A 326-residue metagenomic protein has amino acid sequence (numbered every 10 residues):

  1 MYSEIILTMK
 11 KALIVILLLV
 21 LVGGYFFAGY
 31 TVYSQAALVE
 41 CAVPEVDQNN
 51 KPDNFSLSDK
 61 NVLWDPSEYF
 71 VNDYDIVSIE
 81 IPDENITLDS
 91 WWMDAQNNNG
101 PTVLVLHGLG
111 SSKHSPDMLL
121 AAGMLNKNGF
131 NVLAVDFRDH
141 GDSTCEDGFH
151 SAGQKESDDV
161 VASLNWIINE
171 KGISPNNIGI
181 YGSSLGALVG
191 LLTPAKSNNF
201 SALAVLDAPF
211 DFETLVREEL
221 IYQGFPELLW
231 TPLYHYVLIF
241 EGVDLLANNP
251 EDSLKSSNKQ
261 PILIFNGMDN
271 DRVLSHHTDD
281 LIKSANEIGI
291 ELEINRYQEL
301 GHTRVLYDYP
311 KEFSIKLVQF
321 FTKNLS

Functional and structural regions predicted by a protein language model:
Y2-E68: N-terminal targeting or regulatory segments adjacent to alpha/beta-hydrolase or S9 domains
L57-N98: N-terminal cap/lid segment of alpha/beta-hydrolase-fold proteins
G110-M124, F137, H276-H277: The serine-hydrolase catalytic nucleophile loop
A122-T144: Conserved alpha/beta-hydrolase
H150-K171: Alpha/beta-hydrolase active-site loop
L192-V243: Hydrolase active-site cap/lid region
L246, D271-H277: Conserved alpha/beta-hydrolase "acid-adjacent" motif
S257-N258, L263-N266, N270: Short beta-strand/loop motif that positions the catalytic acidic residue of the alpha/beta-hydrolase fold
